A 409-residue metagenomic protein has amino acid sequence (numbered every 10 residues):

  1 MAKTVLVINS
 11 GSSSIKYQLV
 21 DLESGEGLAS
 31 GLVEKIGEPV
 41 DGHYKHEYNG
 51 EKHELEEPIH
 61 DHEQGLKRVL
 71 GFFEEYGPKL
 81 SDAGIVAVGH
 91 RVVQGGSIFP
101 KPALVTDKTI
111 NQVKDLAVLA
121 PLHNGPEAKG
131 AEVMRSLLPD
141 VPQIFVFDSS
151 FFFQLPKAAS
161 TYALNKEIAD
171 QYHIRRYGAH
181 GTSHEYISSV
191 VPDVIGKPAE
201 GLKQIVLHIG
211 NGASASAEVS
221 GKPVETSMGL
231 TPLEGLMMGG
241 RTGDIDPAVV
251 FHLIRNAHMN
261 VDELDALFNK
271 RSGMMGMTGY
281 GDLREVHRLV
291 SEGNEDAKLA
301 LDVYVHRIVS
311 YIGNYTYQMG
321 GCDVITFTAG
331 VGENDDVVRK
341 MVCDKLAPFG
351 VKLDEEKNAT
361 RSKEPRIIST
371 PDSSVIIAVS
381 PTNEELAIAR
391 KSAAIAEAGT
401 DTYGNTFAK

Functional and structural regions predicted by a protein language model:
V5, S14-I59, G229: Short glycine-rich, Thr/Ser-proximal phosphate-binding strand/loop in the N-terminal lobe of ATP-dependent enzymes
S10-G11, H90-Q94, I209-N211, C322 (+1 more regions): Glycine-rich beta-strand-to-loop/alpha-helix junction loops that act as flexible
F73-H123, I144, S150-A159: Short beta-strand-loop/turn "lid" adjacent to the catalytic site in phosphate-handling enzymes
H90, P121-N124, P142-F147, F153 (+5 more regions): General beta-strand structural signal in soluble alpha/beta enzymes
F153-I254: Glycine-rich phosphate-binding loop of actin/hexokinase-like ATP-binding domains
Y186-V190, D302-G320: Phosphate/ATP-binding catalytic cores across multiple sugar-kinase/actin-like superfamilies, primarily ASKHA
A257-A300: A mobile "lid/hinge" subdomain adjacent to the ATP/sugar-phosphate binding pocket shared across diverse ATP-dependent
D336, K340-E384: Conserved phosphate-binding/catalytic loops in two-lobed NTP-binding clefts
